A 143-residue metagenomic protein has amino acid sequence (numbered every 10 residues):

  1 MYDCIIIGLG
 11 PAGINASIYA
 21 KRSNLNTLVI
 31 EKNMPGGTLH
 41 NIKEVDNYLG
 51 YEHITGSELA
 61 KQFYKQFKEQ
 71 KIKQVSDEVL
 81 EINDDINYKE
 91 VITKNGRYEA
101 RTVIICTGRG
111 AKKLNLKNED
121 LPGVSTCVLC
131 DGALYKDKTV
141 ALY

Functional and structural regions predicted by a protein language model:
M1-I7, Q74-T139: FAD-binding core/adjacent interface of flavoenzyme oxidoreductases
M1-Y2, I6-K32, N41, T126-Y143: Rossmann-like dinucleotide/flavin-binding elements
A12, M34-P35, G110-K112: Conserved Rossmann-like nucleotide-cofactor binding loop
A20-K21, I42-V45, K117-L121: Short, glycine/charged-enriched secondary-structure capping and boundary segments
E31, L59, P122-G123: Short secondary-structure boundary/capping elements
H40-R97: N-terminal Rossmann-like dinucleotide/flavin-binding domain of flavoprotein oxidoreductases that bind FAD/FMN
